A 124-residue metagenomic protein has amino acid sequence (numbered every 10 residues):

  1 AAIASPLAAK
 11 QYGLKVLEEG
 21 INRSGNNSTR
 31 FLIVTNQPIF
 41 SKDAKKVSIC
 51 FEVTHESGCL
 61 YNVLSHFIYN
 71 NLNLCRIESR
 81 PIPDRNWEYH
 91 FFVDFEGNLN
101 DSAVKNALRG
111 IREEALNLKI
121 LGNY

Functional and structural regions predicted by a protein language model:
A1-Y124: Domain-level signature for soluble enzymes in the chorismate/prephenate branch of the shikimate pathway
